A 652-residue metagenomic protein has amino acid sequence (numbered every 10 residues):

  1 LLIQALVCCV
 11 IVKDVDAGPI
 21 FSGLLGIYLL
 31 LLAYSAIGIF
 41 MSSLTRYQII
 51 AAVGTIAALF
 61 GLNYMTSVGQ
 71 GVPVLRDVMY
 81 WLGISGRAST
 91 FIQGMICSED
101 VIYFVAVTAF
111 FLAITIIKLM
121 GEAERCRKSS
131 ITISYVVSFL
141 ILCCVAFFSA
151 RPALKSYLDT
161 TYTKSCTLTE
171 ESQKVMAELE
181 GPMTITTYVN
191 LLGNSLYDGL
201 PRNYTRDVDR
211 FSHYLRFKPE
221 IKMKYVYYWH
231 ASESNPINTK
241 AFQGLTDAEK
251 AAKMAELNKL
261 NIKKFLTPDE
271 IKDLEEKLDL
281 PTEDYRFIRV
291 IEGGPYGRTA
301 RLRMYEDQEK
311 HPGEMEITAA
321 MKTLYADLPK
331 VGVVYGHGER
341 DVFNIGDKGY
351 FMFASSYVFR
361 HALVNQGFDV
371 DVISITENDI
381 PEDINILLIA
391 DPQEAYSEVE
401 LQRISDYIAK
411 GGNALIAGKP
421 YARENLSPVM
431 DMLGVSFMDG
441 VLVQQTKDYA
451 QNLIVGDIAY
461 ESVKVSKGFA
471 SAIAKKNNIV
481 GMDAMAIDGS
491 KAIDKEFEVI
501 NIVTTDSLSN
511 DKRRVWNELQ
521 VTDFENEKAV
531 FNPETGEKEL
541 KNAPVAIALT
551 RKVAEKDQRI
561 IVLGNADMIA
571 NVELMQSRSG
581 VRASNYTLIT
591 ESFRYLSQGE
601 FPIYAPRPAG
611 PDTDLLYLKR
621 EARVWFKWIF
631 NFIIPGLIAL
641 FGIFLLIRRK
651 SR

Functional and structural regions predicted by a protein language model:
L2-L6, I27, L31, S35 (+5 more regions): Hydrophobic alpha-helical transmembrane segments in multi-pass membrane proteins
L2-R46: Secretory targeting signals
L30, Y34, G38, A58 (+7 more regions): Alpha-helical transmembrane segments of multipass membrane proteins
A51-E124, A484, G489, I502 (+2 more regions): Terminal transmembrane helical anchor/hairpin motif
R125-A153, D159-E178, T184, E314-K330 (+3 more regions): Extracellular ligand-binding/catalytic regions of CAZymes and related secreted enzymes and adhesion modules
R151-P295, T299-A320, D327-D379, D391-P392 (+1 more regions): Juxtamembrane extramembrane loops of integral membrane proteins
T160, R202-R206, N238-T282, G313-E316 (+5 more regions): A conserved amphipathic helix/loop scaffold that creates a polar/acidic microenvironment used either to coordinate
Y350-G599: Acidic, S/T/G-rich, low-cysteine, solvent-exposed domains in lumenal/extracellular/periplasmic regions of secretory
